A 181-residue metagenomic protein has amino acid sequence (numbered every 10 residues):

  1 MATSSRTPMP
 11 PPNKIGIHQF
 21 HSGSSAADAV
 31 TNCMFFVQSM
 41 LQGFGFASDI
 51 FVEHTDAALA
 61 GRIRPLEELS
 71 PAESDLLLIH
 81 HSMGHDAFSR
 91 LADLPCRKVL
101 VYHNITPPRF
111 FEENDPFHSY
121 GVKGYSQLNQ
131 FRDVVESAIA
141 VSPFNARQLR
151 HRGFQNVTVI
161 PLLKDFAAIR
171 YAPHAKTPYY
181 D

Functional and structural regions predicted by a protein language model:
A2-P71: N-terminal pre-catalytic "stem/leader" segment of glycosyltransferase-like enzymes
Q19, E68-A92, C96-V101: Short N-terminal targeting/anchoring amphipathic segment
A47-D49, K98, N156-V157: Hydrophobic anchor at the start of a short beta-strand that flanks the dinucleotide cofactor-binding loop
M83-G84, T106, F144-A146: Alpha-helix capping/helix-boundary segments
K98-F111: A basic- and aromatic-enriched beta-loop-alpha substructure that forms the phosphate/nucleotide- and DNA/RNA-contacting
P108-E113, A168-A172: Short, charged, surface-exposed secondary-structure boundary motifs
F117-S137: Membrane-proximal helix-turn-helix segments that form the acceptor-binding/catalytic region of lipid-linked
R132-Y180: Donor nucleotide-sugar binding/catalytic pocket of nucleotide-sugar-dependent glycosyltransferases
